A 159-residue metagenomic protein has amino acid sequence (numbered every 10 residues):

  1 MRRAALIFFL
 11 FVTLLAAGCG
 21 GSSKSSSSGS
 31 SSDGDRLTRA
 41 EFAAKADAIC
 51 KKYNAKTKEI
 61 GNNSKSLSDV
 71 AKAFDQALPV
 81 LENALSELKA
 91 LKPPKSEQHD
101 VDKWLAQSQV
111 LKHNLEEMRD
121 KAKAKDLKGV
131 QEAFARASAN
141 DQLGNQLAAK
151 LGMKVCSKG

Functional and structural regions predicted by a protein language model:
M1, F8, S22, G34-L37 (+1 more regions): Intrinsically disordered, low-complexity sequence elements enriched in Ser/Thr/Gly/Pro
M1-A17: Sec-dependent bacterial lipoprotein signal peptides
A5-L6, S27, A122: Sequence-pattern detector for short linear motifs and compositional/periodic biases rather than a specific fold
L15, C19-G20, C156: Intrinsic disorder/low-complexity segments in short proteins, especially the signal peptide and propeptide regions
G18-G34: Bacterial lipoprotein signal-peptidase II cleavage site
D35-A122, D126-K158: Alpha-helical segments in soluble extracytoplasmic regions
